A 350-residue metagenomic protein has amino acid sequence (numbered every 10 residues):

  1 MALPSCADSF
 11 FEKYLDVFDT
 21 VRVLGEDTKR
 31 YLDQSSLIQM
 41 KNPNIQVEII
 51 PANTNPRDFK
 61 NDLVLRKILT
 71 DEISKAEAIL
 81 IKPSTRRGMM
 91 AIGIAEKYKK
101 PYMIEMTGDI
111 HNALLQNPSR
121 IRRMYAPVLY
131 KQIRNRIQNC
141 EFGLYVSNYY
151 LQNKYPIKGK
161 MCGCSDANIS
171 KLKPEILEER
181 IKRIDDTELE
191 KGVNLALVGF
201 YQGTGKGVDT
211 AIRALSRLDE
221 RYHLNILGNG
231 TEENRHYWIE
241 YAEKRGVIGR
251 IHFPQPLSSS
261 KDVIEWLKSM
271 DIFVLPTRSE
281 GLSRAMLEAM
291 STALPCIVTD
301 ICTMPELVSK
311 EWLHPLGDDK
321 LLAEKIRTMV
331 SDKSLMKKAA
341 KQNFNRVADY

Functional and structural regions predicted by a protein language model:
L32, P127-R183: A short, active-site helix/loop in glycosyltransferases that binds the activated sugar's phosphate group
E72-I73, P256, E265-M270: Short alpha-helical donor nucleotide-sugar binding micro-motif in glycosyltransferases
K182-K206, I212-L215: Conserved donor-binding/catalytic core segment of Leloir-type glycosyltransferases
Y237-L257: Nucleotide-activated donor-binding/catalytic signature segment of Leloir-type glycosyltransferases, i.e., the conserved
R278: Aromatic "clamp/platform" in nucleotide-sugar-dependent glycosyltransferases that forms part of the donor/acceptor
M286, S291-V298: Short hydrophobic beta-strand element within catalytic cores of glycosyltransferases and related nucleotide-activated
E311-K320, T328-K333: Conserved acidic donor-binding segment of nucleotide-sugar-dependent glycosyltransferases
K333-Y350: A charged, aromatic-enriched C-terminal amphipathic alpha-helix characteristic of glycosyltransferases across folds
